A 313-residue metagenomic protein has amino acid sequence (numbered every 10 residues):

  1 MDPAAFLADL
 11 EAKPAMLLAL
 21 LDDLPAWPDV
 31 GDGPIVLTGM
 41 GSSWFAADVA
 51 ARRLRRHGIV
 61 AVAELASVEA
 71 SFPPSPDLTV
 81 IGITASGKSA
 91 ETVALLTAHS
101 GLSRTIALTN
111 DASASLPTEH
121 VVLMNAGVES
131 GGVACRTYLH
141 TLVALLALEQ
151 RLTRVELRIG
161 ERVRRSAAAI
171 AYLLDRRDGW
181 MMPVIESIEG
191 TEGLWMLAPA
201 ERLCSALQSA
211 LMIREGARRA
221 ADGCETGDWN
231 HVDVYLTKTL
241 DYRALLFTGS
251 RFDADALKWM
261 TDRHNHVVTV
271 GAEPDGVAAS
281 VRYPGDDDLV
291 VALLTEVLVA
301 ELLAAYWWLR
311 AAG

Functional and structural regions predicted by a protein language model:
M1-A15, V128-Y138, D288-V297: A cross-family phosphate/adenosyl-ligand binding-site feature
M1-G33, D175: An N-terminal, well-structured beta->alpha segment
A5, D9, M16-A19, V49 (+9 more regions): Alpha-helical scaffold segments in soluble metabolic enzymes
L7, L157-G160, G223-C224, A312-G313: Flexible, glycine/charged-enriched surface loops at secondary-structure junctions
L18-A19, P28-V80, E189-T239, A305: Anionic-ligand anchoring segments at beta-strand to alpha-helix junctions in alpha/beta enzyme folds, i.e., glycine
L18-P25, G39, R162-M196: Cofactor-pocket helix-loop regions in the catalytic cores of large enzyme subunits
V30-A171, L240-G285, V290: Glycine-rich phosphate-binding loops that contact phosphosugars or nucleotide phosphates
V291-G313: Generic C-terminus detector
